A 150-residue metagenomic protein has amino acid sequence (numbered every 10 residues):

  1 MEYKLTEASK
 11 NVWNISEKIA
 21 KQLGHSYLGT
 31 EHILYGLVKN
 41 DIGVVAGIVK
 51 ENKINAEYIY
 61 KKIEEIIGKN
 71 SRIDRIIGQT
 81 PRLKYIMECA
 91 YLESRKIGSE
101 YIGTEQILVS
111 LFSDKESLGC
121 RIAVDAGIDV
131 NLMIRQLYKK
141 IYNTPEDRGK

Functional and structural regions predicted by a protein language model:
M1-K150: Histone-fold recognition with a strong bias for associated Lys/Arg-rich disordered tails
